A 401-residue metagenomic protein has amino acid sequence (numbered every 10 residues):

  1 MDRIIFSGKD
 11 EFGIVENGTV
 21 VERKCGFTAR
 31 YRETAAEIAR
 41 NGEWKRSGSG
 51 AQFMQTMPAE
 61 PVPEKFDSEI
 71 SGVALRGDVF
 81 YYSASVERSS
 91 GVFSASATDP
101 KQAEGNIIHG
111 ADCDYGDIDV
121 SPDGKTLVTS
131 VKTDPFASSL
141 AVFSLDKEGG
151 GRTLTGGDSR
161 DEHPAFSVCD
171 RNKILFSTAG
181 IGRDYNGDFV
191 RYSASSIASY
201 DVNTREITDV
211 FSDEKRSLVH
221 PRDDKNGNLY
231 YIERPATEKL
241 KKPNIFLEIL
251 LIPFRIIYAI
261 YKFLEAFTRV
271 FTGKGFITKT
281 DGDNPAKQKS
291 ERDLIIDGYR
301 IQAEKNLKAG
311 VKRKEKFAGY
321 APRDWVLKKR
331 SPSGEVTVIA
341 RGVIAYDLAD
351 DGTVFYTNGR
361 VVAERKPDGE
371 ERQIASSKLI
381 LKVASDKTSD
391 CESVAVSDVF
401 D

Functional and structural regions predicted by a protein language model:
M1-D401: Sequence signature of WD/YWTD-type beta-propeller architectures
